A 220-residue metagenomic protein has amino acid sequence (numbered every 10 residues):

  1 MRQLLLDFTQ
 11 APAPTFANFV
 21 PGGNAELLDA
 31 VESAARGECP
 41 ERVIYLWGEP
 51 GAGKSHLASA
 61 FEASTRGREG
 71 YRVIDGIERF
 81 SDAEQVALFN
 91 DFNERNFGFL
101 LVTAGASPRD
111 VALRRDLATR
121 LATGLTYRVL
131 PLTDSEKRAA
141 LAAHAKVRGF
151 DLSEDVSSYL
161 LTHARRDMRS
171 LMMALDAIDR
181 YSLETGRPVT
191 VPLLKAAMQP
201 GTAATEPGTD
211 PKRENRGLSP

Functional and structural regions predicted by a protein language model:
L6-L28, Y159: Dynamic helix-loop-helix/coil hinge segments at AAA+ ATPase domain boundaries and subdomain interfaces
P40-H56: Walker A/P-loop nucleotide-binding motif
G67-D91, F99-S107: Conserved P-loop NTPase "ATPase switch" module shared by AAA+ and STAND
P108-A122: Short regulatory helix/loop adjacent to the ATP-binding pocket of P-loop NTPases
R120, G124, A139-D151: Conserved AAA+ ATPase "sensor/coupling" helix adjacent to the nucleotide-binding pocket
G124-E136: Conserved AAA+ ATPase "SRH/arginine-finger" region at the nucleotide-binding site
S158-T162, R169-L183: C-terminal helical "lid" of AAA+/P-loop NTPase domains
S182-P200: Conserved C-terminal helix/linker of AAA+ ATPases
